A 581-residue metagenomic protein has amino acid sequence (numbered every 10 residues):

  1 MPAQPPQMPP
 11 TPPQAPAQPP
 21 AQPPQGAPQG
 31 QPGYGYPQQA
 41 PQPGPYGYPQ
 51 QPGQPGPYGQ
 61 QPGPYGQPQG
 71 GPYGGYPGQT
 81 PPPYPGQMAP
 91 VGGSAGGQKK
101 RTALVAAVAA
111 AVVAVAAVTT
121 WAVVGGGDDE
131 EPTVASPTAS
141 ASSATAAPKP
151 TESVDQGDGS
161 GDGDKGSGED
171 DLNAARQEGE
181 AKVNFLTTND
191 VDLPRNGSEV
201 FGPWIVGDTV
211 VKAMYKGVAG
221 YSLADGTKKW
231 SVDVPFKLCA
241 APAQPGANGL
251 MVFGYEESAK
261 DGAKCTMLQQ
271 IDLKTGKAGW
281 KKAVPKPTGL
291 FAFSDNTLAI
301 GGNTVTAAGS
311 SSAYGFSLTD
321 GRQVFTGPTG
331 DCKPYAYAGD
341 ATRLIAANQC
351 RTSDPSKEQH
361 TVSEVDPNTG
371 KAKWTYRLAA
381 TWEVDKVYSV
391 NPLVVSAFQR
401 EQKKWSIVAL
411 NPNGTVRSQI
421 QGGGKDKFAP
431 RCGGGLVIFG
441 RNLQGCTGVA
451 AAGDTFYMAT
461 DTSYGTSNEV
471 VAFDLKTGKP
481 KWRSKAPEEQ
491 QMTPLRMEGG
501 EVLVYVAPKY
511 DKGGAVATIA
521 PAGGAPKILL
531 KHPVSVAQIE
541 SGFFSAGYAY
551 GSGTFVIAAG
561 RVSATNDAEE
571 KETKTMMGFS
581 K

Functional and structural regions predicted by a protein language model:
M1-L104: Intrinsically disordered, low-complexity Pro/Gly-rich regions
S94-A95, V118-G197, T415-G440, D567 (+1 more regions): N-terminal low-complexity, Pro/Thr-rich disordered segments that flank secretion/membrane-targeting signals
K182-R195, T227-D233, K277-P287, R322-D331 (+5 more regions): A short beta-strand motif characteristic of beta-propeller blades
P194-I205, P235-N248, V284-L298, T329-T342 (+4 more regions): Repeated scaffold domains used in trafficking and secretory/extracellular systems, primarily beta-propellers
A219, A259-Q269, S311-Y314, S353-S363 (+4 more regions): Structural motif
K228-M267, A283-K286: Blade-loop segments of beta-propeller domains
Y314, T319-G321, F325-N468, F473: Acidic, serine/threonine- and glycine-rich low-complexity intrinsically disordered segments that serve as flexible
E540-K581: Blade-level signature of beta-propeller repeat domains, shared across WD40, Kelch, NHL, RCC1 and BNR/Asp-box propellers
